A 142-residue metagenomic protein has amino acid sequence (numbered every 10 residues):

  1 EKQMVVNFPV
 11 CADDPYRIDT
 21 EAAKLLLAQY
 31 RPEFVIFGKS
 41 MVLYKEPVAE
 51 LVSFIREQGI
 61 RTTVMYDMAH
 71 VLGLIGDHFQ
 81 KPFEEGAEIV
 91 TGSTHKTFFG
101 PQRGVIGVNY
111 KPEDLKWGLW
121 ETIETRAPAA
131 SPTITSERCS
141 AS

Functional and structural regions predicted by a protein language model:
E1-S142: Conserved PLP-enzyme active-site core in the AAT-like
